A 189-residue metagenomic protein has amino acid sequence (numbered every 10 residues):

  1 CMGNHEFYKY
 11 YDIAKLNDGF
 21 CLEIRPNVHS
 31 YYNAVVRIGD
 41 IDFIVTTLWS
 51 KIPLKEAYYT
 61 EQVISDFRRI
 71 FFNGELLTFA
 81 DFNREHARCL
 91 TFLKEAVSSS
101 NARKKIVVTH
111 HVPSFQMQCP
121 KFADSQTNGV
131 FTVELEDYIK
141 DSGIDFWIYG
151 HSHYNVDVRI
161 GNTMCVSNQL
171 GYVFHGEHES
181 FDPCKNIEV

Functional and structural regions predicted by a protein language model:
C1-G39, S99, K121-D141, F174-H175: Core catalytic region of metal-dependent phosphoesterases/phosphodiesterases, especially metallo-beta-lactamase-like
G3, F43, H110, H151 (+1 more regions): Divalent metal-coordination and catalytic microenvironments
N4-D12, V35, S50-L54, V112-Q116 (+2 more regions): Active-site environment of divalent metal-dependent phosphoester hydrolases
E6-K15, F72-F79, I187-E188: N-terminal active-site segment of His-dependent metallophosphoesterases
V28-H29, I41, K105, D145 (+1 more regions): Short, conserved active-site loop motifs that form the nucleotide-linked donor/cofactor pocket
V36-R37, C119, Q126-D145, H153-V189: Binuclear metal-dependent phosphoesterase catalytic core
I44-I106, H111-F122: Active-site-proximal loop/helix segment associated with metal-binding centers of metalloenzymes
